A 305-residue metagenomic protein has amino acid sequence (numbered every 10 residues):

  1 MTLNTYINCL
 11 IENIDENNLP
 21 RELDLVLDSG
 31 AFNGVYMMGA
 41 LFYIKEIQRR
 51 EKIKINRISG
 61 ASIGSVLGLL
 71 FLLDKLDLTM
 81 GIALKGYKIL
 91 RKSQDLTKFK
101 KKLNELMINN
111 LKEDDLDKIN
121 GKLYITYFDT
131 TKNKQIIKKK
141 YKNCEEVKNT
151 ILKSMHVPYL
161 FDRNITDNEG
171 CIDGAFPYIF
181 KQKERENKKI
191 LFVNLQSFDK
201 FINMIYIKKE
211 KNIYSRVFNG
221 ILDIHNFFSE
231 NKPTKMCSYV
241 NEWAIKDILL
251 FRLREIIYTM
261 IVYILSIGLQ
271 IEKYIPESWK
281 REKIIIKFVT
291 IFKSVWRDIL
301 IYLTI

Functional and structural regions predicted by a protein language model:
M1-I58, L69-I305: Patatin-like phospholipase
G60, G64: Gly/Ala-rich beta-loop-alpha elbow adjacent to hydrolase catalytic centers
